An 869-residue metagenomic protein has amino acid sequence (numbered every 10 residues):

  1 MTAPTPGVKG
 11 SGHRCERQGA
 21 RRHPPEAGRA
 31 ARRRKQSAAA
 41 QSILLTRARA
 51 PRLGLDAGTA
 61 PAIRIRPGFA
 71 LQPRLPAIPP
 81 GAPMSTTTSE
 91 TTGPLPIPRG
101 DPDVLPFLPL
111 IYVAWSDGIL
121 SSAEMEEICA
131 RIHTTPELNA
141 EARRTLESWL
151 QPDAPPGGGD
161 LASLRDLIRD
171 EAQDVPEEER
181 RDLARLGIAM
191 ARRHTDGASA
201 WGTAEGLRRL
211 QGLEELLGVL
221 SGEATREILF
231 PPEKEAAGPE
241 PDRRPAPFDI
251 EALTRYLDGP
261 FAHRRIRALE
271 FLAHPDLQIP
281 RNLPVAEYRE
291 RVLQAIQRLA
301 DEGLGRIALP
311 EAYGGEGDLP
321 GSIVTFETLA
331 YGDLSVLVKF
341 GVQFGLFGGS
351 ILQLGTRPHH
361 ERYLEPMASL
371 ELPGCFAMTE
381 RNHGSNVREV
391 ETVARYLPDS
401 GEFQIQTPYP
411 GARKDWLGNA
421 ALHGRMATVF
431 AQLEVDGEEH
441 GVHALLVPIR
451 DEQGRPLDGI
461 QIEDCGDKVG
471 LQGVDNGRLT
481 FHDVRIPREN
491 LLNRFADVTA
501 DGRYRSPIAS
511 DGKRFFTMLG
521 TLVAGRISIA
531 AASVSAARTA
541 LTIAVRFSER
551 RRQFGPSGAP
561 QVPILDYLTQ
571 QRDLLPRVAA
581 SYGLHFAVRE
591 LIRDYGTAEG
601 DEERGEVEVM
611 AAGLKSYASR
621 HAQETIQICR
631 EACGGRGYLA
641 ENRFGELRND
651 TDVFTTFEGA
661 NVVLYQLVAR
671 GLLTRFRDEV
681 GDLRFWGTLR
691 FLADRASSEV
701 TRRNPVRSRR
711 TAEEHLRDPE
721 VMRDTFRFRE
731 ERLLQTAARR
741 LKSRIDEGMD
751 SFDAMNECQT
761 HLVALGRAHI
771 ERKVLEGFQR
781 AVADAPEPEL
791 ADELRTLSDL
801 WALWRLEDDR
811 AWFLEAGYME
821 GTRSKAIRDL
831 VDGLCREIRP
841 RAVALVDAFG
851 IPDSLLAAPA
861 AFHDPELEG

Functional and structural regions predicted by a protein language model:
M1-T2, A537: N-terminal regions encompassing targeting/leader/pre-sequences
T2-P79: Compositionally biased, low-complexity flexible segments
P25, D117, P310: Short, conserved catalytic/metal-binding micro-motifs enriched in Asp/Glu and His
M84-P232: Small-residue-enriched hydrophobic alpha-helices in membranes
P231-G869: Flavin-dependent oxidoreductase catalytic core characteristic of acyl-CoA dehydrogenase/oxidase-like enzymes
